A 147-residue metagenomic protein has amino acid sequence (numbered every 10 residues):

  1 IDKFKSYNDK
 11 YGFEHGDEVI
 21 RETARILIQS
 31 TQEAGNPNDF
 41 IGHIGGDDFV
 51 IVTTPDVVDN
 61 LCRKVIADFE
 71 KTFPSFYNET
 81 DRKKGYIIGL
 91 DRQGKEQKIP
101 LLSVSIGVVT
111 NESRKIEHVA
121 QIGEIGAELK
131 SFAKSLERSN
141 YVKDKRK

Functional and structural regions predicted by a protein language model:
I1-D2, A34, G46, K147: Signal-transducing coiled-coil/dimerization helices and immediately adjacent hinge/linker segments that couple sensory
D2-Q29, G42-G46, V50, D56-R63 (+2 more regions): Conserved long alpha-helical elements within nucleotide-processing catalytic cores of c-di-GMP signaling and class III
E33, N38-H43: A short pre-motif secondary-structure segment
H43, Y77-E128, N140-K147: A short glycine-enriched loop-to-beta-strand structural element that forms part of the catalytic core of nucleotide
F69-F73: A common structural junction motif
